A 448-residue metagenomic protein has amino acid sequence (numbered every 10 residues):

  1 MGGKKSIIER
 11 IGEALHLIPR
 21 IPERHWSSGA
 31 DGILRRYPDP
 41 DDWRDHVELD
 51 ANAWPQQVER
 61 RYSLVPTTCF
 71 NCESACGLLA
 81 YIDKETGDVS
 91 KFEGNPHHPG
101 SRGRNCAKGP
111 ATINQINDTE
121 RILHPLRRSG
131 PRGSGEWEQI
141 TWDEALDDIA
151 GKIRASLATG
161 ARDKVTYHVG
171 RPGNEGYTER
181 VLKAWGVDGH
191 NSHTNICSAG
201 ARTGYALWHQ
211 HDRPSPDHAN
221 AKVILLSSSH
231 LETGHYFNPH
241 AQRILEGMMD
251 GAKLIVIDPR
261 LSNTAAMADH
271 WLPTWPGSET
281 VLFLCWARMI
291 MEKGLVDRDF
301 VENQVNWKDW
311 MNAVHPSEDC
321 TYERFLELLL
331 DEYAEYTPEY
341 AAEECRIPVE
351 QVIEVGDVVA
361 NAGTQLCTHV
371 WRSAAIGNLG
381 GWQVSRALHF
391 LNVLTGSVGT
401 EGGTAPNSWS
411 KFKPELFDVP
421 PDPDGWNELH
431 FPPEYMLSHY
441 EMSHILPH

Functional and structural regions predicted by a protein language model:
M1-L295, P348, E434, S443: N-terminal export/assembly segments and adjacent metallocofactor-ligating motifs of anaerobic energy-metabolism
I33-L49, V301-R324, P420-H448: Charged, glycine/proline-rich intrinsically disordered loops and linkers
A53, K164, S228-S229, Y322-R324 (+2 more regions): A short, structure-level motif marking secondary-structure boundaries and short turns
I82-G87, S228-M248, W310-M311, S317-Y322 (+3 more regions): Short, charged helix-to-loop "capping" segments that act as catalytic/coupling loops
G160-V165, V296-E302, Q365-L366, G399-P406: Flexible, glycine/charged-enriched surface loops at secondary-structure junctions
T178, P338, L388: Generic structural marker for isolated residues within well-ordered, non-membrane alpha-helices of soluble domains
W185, E350, V355, V359-H448: A glycine-rich, hydrophobic/aromatic-adjacent loop/helix-cap motif
M248-G251, I255, R260-G363: Long, well-ordered, tryptophan-enriched scaffold segments
